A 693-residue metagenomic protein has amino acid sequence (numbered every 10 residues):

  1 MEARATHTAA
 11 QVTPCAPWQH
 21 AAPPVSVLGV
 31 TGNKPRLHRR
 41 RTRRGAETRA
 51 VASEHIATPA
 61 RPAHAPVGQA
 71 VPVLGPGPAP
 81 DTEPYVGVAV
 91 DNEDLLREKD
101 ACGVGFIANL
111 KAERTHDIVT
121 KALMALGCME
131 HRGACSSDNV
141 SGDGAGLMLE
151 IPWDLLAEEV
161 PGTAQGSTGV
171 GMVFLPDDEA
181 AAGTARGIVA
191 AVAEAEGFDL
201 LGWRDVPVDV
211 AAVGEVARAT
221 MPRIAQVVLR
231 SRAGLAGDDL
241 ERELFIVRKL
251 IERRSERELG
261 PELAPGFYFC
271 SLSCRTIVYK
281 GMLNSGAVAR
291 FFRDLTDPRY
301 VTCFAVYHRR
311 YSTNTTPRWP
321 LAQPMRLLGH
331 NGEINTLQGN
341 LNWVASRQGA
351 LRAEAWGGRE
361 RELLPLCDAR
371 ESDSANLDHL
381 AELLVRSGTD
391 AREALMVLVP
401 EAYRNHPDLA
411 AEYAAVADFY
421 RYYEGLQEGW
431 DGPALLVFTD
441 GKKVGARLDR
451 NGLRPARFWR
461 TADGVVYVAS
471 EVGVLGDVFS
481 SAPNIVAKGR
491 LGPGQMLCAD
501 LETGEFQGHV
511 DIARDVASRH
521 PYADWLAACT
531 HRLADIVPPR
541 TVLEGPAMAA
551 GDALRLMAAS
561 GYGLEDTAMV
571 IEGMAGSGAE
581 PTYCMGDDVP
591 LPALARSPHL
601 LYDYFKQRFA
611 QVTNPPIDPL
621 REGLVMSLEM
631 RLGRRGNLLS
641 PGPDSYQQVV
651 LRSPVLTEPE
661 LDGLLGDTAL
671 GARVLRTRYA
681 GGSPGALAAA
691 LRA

Functional and structural regions predicted by a protein language model:
M1-P35: N-terminal chloroplast transit peptides
G29-G32, G45, G68: Residue-identity detector for glycine
R36, R41-R44, T48-V51: Intrinsically disordered, serine/threonine/proline
V51-D644, T657-D667: Conserved short alpha-helical segments that host acidic/polar catalytic motifs at enzyme active sites
L250, R254-L259, G682-R692: Short, intrinsically disordered, charge-balanced linker/junction segments flanking boundaries in proteins
R359-R361, N405-P407, D667-L687: Gly-rich Lys/Arg/Thr-decorated short loops/hinges at beta-loop-alpha junctions or inter-strand turns that position
